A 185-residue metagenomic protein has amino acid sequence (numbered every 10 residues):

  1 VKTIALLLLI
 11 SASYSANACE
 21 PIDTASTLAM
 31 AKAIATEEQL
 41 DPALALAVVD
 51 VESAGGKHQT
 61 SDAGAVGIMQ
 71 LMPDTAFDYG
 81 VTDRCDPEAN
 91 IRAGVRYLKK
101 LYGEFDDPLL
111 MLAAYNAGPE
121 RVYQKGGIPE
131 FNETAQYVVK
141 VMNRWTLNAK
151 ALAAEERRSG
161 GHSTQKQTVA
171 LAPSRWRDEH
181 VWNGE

Functional and structural regions predicted by a protein language model:
V1-I4: Positively charged n-region of N-terminal signal peptides that target proteins for export
I10-S15: N-terminal signal peptide c-region/cleavage motif recognized by signal peptidases
C19-R175: Catalytic glycan-binding domains that act on GlcNAc-containing polysaccharides
N183-E185: Short, solvent-exposed mixed-charge patches
